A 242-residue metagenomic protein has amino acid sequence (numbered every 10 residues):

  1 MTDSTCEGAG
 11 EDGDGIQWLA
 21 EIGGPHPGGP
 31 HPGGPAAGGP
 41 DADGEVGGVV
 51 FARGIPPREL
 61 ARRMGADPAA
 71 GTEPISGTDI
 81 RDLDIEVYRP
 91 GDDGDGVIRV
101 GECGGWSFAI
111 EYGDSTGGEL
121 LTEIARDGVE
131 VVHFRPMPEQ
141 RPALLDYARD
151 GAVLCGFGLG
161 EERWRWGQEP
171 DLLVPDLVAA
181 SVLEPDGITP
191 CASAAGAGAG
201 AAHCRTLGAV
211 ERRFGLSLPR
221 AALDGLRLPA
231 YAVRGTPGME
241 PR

Functional and structural regions predicted by a protein language model:
M1-S4: Elongated, non-catalytic scaffold/linker segments and compositionally distinctive motifs
G8-V182: Hydrophobic alpha-helical segments that drive targeting, anchoring, or assembly
G13-I16, I22, R141, D146-R242: Long, compositionally biased intrinsically disordered terminal regions
